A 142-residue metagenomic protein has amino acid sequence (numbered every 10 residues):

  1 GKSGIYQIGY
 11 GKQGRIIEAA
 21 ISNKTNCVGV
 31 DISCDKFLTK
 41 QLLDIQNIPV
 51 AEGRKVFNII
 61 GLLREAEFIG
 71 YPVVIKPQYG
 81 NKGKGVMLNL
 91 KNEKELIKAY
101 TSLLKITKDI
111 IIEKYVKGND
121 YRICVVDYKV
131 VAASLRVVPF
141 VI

Functional and structural regions predicted by a protein language model:
G1: Flexible, glycine/charged-enriched surface loops at secondary-structure junctions
G4-G9: Short polybasic amphipathic segments
G11-Q13: N-terminal flexible segment immediately upstream of the FAD-binding catalytic core in FAD-dependent oxidoreductases
R15-I142: Active-site nucleotide/adenylate-binding loops and adjacent lid/helix of ATP-dependent enzymes
